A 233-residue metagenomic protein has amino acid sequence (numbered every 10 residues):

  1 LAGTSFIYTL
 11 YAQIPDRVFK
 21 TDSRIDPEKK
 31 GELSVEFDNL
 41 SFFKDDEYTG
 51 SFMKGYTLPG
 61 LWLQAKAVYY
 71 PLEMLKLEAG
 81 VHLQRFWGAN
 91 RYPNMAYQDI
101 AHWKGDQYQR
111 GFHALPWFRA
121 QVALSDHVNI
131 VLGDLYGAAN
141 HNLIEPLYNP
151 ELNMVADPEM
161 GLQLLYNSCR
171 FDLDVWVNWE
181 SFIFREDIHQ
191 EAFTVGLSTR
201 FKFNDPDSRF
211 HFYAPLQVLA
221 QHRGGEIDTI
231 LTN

Functional and structural regions predicted by a protein language model:
L1-V18, L164: Bacterial Sec-dependent N-terminal signal peptides
I14-G31, Y69-L77, H127, R170 (+1 more regions): Short loop/turn motifs that connect adjacent beta-strands in outer-membrane beta-barrel proteins
F37-D45, V81-W87, D134-A139, S168 (+2 more regions): Transmembrane beta-strands of outer-membrane beta-barrel pores
N39-W62, R91-A96, K104-D106: Surface-exposed strand-loop-strand hairpins of Gram-negative outer-membrane beta-barrel proteins
G55-L63, R110-P116, A156-M160, H189-V195 (+1 more regions): Residues that define the transmembrane beta-barrel architecture of outer-membrane proteins
L63-Y69, F118-V122, L162-Y166, L197-F201 (+1 more regions): Residues on the lipid-exposed face of transmembrane beta-strands in outer-membrane beta-barrel proteins
L75-L124, E145-P146: Surface-exposed loop and membrane-interface regions of Gram-negative outer-membrane beta-barrel proteins
K104, N129-R200: Surface-exposed coil loops of outer-membrane beta-barrel proteins
